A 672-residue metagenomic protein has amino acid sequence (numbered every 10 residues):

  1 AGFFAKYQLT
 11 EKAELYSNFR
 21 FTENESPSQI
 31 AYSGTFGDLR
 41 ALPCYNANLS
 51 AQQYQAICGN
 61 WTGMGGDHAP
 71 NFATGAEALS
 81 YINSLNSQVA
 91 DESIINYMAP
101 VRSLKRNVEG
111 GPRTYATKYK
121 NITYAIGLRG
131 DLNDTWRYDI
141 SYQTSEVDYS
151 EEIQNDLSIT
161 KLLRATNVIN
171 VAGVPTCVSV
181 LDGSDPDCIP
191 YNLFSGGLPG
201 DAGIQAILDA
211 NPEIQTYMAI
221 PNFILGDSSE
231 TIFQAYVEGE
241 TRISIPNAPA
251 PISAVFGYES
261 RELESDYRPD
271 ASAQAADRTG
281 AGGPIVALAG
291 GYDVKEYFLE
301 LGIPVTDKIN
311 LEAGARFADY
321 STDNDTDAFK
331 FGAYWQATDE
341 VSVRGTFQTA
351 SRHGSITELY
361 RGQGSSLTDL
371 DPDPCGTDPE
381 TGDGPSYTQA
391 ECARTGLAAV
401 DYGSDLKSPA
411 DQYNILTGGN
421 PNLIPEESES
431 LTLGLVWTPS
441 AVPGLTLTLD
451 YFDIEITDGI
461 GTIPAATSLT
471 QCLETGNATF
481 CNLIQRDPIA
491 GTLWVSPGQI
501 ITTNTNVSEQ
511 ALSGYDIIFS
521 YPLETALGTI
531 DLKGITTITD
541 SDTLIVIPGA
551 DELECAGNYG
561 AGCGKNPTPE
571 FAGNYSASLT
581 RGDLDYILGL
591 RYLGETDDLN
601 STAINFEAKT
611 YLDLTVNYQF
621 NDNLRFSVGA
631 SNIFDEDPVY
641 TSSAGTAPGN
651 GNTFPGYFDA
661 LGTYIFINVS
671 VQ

Functional and structural regions predicted by a protein language model:
A1, K12-D293, Q348-P425, T448-D516 (+2 more regions): Surface-exposed, low-complexity loop segments enriched in small/polar and acidic residues
F3, I122-I126, T231-V237, K295-L301 (+8 more regions): Hydrophobic, lipid-facing positions within transmembrane beta-strands of outer-membrane proteins
F3, S17, Y138-I140, A254-Y258 (+13 more regions): Membrane-embedded beta-strand positions of outer-membrane beta-barrel proteins
Y7-E11, G130-D134, T241-I243, A248 (+11 more regions): Outer-membrane beta-barrel strand-turn architecture
K12-L15, T135-Y138, S265, K308-L311 (+5 more regions): Repeated loop/turn-to-beta-strand initiation elements of outer-membrane beta-barrel proteins
F21-E25, Y142-D148, T241, S260-D266 (+11 more regions): Transmembrane beta-strands of outer-membrane beta-barrel pores
S366, G528-D622, F634: C-terminal beta-barrel architecture of Gram-negative outer-membrane proteins
D540, L590-D597, N617-Q672: C-terminal beta-signal and adjacent terminal beta-strands/loops of Gram-negative outer-membrane beta-barrel proteins
